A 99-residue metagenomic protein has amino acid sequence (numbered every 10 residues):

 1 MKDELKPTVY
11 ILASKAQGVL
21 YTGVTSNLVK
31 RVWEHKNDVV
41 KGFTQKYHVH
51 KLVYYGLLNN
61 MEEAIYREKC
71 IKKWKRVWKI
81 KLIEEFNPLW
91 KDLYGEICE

Functional and structural regions predicted by a protein language model:
M1-K41, Q45-L58, E62-K69, L82 (+2 more regions): GIY-YIG nuclease catalytic motif and its immediate N-terminal context
W74-R76: A common structural junction motif
